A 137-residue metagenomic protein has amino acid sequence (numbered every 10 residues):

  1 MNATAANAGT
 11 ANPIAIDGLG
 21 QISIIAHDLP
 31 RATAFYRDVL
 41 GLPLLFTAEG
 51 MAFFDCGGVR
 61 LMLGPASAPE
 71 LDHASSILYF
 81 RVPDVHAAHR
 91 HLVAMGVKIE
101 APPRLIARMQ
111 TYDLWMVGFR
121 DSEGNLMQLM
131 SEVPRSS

Functional and structural regions predicted by a protein language model:
M1-P13, M95-S137: Vicinal oxygen chelate
M1-P30, R60, S76-L78, S131-S137: N-terminal beta-strand motif that seeds the catalytic metal site of vicinal oxygen chelate
D17, S23-L61, A66-S67: Core segments of cupin and vicinal oxygen chelate
G18-H27, A52-F53, E70-M95, L114-R120 (+1 more regions): Vicinal oxygen chelate
F35, L45, L71-D72, R90 (+1 more regions): Short histidine-centered beta-strand/loop micro-motifs that create catalytic or ligand/metal-coordination sites
L40-L45, Y79, L105-M109: Short linear motifs in intrinsically disordered
A48, G57, P83, P103 (+1 more regions): Residues at the C-termini of beta-strands that transition into short coil/loop
A66-E70, V133-R135: A short, sequence-level motif marking secondary-structure junctions
